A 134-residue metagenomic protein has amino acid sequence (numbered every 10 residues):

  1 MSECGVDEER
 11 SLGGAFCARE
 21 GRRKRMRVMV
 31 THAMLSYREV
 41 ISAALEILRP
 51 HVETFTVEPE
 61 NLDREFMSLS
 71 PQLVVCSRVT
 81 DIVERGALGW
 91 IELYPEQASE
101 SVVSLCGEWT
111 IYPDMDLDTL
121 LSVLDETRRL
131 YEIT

Functional and structural regions predicted by a protein language model:
M1-G21, E96, M115, T119: Short N-terminal or domain-adjacent regulatory/targeting segments
E20-E60: Short, charged N-terminal beta->alpha structural module
K24-M29, S70-V75, L88-Y94, W109: Hydrophobic beta-strand segments of well-ordered beta-sheets in folded domains
R49, S68-I82: Compact, well-ordered interaction domains used in eukaryotic information-processing assemblies
V57-L73: Acidic, metal-coordinating helix/loop segments flanking the phosphotransfer/catalytic sites of two-component signaling
P59-N61, C76-D81, Y94-S99: Short, polar loop motifs at secondary-structure junctions
F66-S68, D81-L88, E100-L105: Short loop/helix-cap segments at secondary-structure boundaries that form the rim of catalytic
W90-T134: Ser/Thr/Gly-rich flexible loops in soluble cytosolic domains mediating phosphotransfer, phosphorylation
